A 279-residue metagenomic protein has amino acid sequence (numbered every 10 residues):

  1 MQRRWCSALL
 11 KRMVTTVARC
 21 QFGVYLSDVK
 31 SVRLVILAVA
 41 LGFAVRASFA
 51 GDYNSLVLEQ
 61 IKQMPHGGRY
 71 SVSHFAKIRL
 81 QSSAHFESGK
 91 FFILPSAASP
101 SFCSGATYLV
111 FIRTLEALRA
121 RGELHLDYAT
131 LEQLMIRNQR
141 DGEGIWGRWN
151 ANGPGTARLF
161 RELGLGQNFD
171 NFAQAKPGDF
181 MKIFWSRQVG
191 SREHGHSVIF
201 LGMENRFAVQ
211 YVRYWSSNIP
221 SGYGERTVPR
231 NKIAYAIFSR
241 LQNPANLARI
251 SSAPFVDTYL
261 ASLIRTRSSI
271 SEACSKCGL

Functional and structural regions predicted by a protein language model:
M13-V35: Bacterial N-terminal signal peptides that target proteins for export
V35-A44: Bacterial N-terminal signal peptides
S48-N150, I270-L279: N-terminal capping segments
I112-A120, F184-S186, G202-N205, N243: Short regulatory "switch" loops immediately downstream of catalytic or recognition motifs within protein catalytic
Y128-G222: ...with weaker cross-activation on analogous glycine-rich loops/strands in unrelated enzymes
Y211-L279: Low-complexity, Gly/Ser/Thr/Pro-rich intrinsically disordered linker/tail segments
